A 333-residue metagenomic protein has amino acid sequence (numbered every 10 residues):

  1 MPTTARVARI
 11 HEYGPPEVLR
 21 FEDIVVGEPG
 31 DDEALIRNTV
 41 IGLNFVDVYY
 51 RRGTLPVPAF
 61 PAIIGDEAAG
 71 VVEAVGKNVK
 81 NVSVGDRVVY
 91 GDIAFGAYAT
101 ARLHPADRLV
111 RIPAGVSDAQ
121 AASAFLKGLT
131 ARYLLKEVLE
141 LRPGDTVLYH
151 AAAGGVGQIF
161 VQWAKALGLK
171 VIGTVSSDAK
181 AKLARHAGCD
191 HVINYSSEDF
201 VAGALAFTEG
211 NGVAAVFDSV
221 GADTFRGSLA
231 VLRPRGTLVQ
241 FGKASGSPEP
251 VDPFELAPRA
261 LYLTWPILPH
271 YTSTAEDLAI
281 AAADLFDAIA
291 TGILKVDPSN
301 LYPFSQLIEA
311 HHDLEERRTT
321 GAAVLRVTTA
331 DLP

Functional and structural regions predicted by a protein language model:
P2-T3, E276-P333: C-terminal hydrophobic helical "lid"/dimerization subdomain of Rossmann-like NAD(P)H-dependent oxidoreductases
V25-G42, R52-G96: Glycine-rich beta-strand-centered segment in the early N-terminal region that forms part of a ligand/cofactor-binding
V82-S83, L141, L232: Short, well-ordered loop/turn sites that connect or cap secondary structure elements
Y90-A153, W163: NAD(P)H dinucleotide-binding glycine-rich loop of Rossmann-like/cofactor-binding domains, especially the beta1-alpha1
V156: Hydrophobic/small residue at the entry helix of a nucleotide-binding pocket
K165-T224, D277: Adenosine-nucleotide cofactor-binding segment
L167, V175, D223-I293, V327-P333: Glycine-rich phosphate-binding loop and adjacent beta-alpha segment of Rossmann(oid) nucleotide-cofactor-binding
